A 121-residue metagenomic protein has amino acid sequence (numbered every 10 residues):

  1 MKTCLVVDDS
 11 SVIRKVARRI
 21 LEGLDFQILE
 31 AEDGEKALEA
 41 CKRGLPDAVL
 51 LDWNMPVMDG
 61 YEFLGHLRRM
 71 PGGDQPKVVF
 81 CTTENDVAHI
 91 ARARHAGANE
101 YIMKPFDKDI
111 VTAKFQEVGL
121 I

Functional and structural regions predicted by a protein language model:
S11-L29, V118: Two-component/phosphorelay signaling modules centered on CheY-like receiver
E30-A48: Acidic, metal-coordinating helix/loop segments flanking the phosphotransfer/catalytic sites of two-component signaling
M55: Receiver (REC) domain active-site loop signature in two-component systems and cognate sites in sensor histidine kinases
F106-F115: C-terminal output helix
